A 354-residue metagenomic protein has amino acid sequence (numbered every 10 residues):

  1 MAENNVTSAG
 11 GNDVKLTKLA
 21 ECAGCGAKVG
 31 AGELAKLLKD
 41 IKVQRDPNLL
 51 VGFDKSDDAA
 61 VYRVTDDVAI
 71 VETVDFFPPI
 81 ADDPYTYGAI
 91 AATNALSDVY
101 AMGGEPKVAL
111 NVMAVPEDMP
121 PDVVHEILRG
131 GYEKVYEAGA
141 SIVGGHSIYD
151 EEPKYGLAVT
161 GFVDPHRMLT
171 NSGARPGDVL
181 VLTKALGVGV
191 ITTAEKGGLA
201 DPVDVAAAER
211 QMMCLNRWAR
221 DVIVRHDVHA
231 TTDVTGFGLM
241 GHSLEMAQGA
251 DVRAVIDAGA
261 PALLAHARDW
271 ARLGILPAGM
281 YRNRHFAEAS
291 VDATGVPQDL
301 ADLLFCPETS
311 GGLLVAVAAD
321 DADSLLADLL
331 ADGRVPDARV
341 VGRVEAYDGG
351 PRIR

Functional and structural regions predicted by a protein language model:
A2-R354: Helix-biased detector of long, well-ordered alpha-helical tracts
